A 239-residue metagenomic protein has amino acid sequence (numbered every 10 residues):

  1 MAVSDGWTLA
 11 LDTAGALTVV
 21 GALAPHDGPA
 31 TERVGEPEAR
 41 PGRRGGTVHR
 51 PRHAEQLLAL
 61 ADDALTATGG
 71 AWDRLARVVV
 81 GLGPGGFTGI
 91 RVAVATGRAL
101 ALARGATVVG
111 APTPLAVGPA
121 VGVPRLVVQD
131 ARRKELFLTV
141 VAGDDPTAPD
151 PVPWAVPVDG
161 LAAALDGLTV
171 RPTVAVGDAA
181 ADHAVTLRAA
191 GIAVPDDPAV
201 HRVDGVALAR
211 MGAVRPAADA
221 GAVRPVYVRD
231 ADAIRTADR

Functional and structural regions predicted by a protein language model:
A2-V80, P84: N-terminal beta-alpha supersecondary unit
V3-G6, A24-R52, A106-R202, A220 (+2 more regions): Surface "functional belts" at beta-alpha junctions
L57, A61-A64, T68, P114 (+3 more regions): Generic hydrophobic alpha-helical segments
A64-A67, A103, A190, M211-P216 (+1 more regions): Change "in soluble alpha/beta enzymes" to "in soluble alpha/beta proteins
T68-D73, L168-R171, R215: Glycine-rich phosphate-binding loop signature in dinucleotide/nucleotide-binding domains
R77-V108: DPxDG-like acidic metal-binding loop motif
D197-V214: Short, flexible loop segments at boundaries between secondary-structure elements
